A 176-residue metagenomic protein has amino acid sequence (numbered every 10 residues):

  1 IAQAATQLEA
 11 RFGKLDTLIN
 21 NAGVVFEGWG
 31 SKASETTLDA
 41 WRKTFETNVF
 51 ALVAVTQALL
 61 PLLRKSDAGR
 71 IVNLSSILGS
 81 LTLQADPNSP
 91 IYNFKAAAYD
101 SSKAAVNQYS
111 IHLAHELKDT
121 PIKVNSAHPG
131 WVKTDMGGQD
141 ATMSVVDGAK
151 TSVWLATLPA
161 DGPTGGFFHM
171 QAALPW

Functional and structural regions predicted by a protein language model:
I1-G13: Conserved amphipathic alpha-helix within the SDR
A2, L83, M136-G138: A short local structural element in Rossmann-fold oxidoreductases
A10-G13, D39, T120-I122, A160: Structured loop/turn residues at beta-strand edges in well-structured enzyme cores
I19, V55-L59, L63, Y109-S110 (+1 more regions): Hydrophobic positions on the long internal alpha-helix of Rossmann-like NAD(P)-dependent oxidoreductase domains
N20-N21, R70-S76, K123-H128: Structural signature of the Rossmann-like NAD(P)-dependent dehydrogenase/reductase core
V24-V25, W29-F45, R64-K118: Catalytic loop of short-chain dehydrogenase/reductase
A104-N107, H112, D119, S126-A127 (+2 more regions): C-terminal helical subdomain
